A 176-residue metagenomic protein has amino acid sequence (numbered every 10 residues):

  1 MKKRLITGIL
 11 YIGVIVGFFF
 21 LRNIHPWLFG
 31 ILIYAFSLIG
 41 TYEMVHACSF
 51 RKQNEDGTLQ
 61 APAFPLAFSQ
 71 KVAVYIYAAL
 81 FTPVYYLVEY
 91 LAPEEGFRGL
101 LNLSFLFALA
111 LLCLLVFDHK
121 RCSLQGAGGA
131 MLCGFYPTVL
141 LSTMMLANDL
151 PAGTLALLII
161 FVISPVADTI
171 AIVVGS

Functional and structural regions predicted by a protein language model:
M1-S176: Membrane-embedded alpha-helical bundles of polytopic integral membrane proteins
